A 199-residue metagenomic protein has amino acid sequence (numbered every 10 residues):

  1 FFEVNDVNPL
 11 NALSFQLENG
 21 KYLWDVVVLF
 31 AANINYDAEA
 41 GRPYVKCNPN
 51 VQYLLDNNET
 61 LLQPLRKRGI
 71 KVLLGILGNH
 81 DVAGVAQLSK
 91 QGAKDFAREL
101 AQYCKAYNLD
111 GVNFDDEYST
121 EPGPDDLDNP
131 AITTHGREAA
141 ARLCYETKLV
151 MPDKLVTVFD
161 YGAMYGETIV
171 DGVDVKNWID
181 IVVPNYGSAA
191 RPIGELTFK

Functional and structural regions predicted by a protein language model:
F1-K199: Chitinase-like catalytic core of GlcNAc-active glycosidases
